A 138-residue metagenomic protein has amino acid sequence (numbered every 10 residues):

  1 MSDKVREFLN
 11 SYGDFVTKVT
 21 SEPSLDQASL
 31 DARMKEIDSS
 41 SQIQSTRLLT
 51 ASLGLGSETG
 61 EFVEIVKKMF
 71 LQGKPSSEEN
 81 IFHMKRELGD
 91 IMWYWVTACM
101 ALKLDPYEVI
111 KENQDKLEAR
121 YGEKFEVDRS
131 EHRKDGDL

Functional and structural regions predicted by a protein language model:
M1-L88, M92-L138: Flexible "arm" and connector segments at domain edges
